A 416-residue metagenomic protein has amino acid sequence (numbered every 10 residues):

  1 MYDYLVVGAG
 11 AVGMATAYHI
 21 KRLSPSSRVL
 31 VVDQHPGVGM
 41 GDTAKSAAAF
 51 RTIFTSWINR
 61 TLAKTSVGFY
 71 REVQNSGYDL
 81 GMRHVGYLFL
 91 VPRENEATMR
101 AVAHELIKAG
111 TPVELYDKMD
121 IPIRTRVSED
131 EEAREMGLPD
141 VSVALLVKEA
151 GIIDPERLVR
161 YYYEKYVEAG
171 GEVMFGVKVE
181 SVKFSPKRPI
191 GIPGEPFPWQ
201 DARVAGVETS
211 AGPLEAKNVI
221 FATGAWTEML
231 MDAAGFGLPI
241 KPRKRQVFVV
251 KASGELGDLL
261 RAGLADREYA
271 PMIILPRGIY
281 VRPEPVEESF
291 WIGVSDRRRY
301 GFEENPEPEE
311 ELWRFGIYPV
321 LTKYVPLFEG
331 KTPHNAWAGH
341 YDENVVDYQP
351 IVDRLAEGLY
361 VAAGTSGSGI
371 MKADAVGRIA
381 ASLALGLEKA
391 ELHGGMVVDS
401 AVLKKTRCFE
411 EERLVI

Functional and structural regions predicted by a protein language model:
M1-V12, L30: Beta1/beta-strand and adjacent pyrophosphate-binding region of the FAD-binding site in flavoprotein oxidoreductases
L5-V7, V32, V207, L214-W226 (+1 more regions): Short hydrophobic core segments
V12, G37, W226: Conserved Rossmann-like nucleotide-cofactor binding loop
Y18-L23, F50-R51, Y78-G86, F197 (+3 more regions): Active-site substrate-recognition segment that forms the wall of the catalytic cavity or substrate channel
K21-D42: Glycine-rich FAD pyrophosphate-binding loop
A47-E132, G278: Dinucleotide-binding Rossmann-like beta1-alpha1 core, especially the glycine-rich loop that anchors the ADP
E94-A202: Flavin (FAD/FMN) cofactor-binding and adjacent substrate-gating region of FAD-dependent oxidoreductase domains
D117-V127, E311-E388, H393-L414: Flavin (FAD/FMN) cofactor-binding core of flavoprotein oxidoreductases
